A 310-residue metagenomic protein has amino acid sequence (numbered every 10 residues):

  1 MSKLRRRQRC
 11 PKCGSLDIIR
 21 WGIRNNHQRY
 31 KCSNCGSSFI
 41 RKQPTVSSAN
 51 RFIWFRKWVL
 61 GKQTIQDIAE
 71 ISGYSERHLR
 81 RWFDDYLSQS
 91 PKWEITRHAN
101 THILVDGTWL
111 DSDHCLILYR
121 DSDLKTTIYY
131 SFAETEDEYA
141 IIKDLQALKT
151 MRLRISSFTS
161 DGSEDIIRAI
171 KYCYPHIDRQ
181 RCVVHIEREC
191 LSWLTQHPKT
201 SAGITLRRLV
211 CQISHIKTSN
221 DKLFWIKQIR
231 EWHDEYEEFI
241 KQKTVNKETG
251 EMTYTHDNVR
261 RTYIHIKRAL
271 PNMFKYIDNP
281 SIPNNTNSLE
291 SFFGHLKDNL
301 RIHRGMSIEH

Functional and structural regions predicted by a protein language model:
K3-R9, N25-Q28: Short metal-coordination and nucleic-acid-contact micro-motifs, chiefly zinc-binding Cys/His arrays
G14, I19, R24-I103, G107-H114 (+1 more regions): Short, positively charged, Gly/Tyr-enriched micro-motifs that form contact patches at catalytic or ligand/partner
I18, C32, I68, L79 (+6 more regions): Mobile genetic element proteins and their domesticated derivatives, centered on retroelements and DNA transposons
R29, R41-Q43, R51, S157-I167 (+2 more regions): Acidic/histidine-rich catalytic cores and adjacent linkers of DNA breakage/strand-transfer/modification proteins
S38, L124-K125, I302: Short, surface-exposed beta-strand-loop junctions and turns on beta-sheet-rich folds
S72-E164, R168-H176, A269, S288: RNase H-like nuclease fold core
F158-E164, A169-R207: Conserved beta-strand -> loop -> alpha-helix junction used to position metal-binding or nucleic-acid-contacting
